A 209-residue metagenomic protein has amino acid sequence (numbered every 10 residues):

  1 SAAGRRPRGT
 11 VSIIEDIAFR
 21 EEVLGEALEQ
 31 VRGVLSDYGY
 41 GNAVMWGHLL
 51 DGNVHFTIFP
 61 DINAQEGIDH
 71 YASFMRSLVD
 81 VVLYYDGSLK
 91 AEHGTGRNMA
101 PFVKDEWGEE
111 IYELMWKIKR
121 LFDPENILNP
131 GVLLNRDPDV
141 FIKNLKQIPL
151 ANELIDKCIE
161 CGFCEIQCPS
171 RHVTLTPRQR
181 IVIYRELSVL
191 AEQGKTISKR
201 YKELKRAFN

Functional and structural regions predicted by a protein language model:
S1-S73, V79-V81, Y85-D86, G96-R97 (+1 more regions): C-terminal substrate-recognition/cap domain of FAD-linked oxidoreductases
A2, E15-E22, V44-G47, I62-D69 (+6 more regions): Alpha-helix capping and helix-loop boundary segments enriched in small/acidic/polar residues
A18, V44-W46, H55-T57, S88-A91 (+4 more regions): Structured core elements
E29, V54, R76, D80 (+5 more regions): Feature representing long, continuous alpha-helical segments
V34-Y38, V81, Y85, I118-E125 (+2 more regions): Change "in soluble alpha/beta enzymes" to "in soluble alpha/beta proteins
D51-H55, I62-E66, G96-P101, L128-N129 (+3 more regions): Flexible loop/turn segments at secondary-structure boundaries
D69, L134-I155, E165, R171-N209: Ferredoxin-type iron-sulfur electron-transfer modules in oxidoreductases and energy-metabolism complexes
P101-L150: Activity-critical C-terminal alpha-helical subdomain
